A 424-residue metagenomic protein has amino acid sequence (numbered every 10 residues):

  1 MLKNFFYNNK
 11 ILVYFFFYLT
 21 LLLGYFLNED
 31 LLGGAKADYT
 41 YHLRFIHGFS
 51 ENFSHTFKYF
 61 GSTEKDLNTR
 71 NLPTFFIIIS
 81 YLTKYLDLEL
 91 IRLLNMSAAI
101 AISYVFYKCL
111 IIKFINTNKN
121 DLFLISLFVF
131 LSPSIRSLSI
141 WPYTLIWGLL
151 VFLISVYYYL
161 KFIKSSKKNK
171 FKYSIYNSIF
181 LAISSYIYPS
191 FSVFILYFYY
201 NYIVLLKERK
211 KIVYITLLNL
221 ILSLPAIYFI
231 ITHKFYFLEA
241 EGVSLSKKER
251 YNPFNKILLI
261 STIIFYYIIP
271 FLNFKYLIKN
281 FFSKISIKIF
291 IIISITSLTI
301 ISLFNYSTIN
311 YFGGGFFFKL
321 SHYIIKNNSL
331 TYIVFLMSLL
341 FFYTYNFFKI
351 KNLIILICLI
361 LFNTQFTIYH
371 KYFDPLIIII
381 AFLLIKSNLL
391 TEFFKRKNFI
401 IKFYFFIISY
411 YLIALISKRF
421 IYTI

Functional and structural regions predicted by a protein language model:
T20-L27, T40-L67, T74-I77: Extracytosolic helix-loop segments that constitute the early lumenal/periplasmic catalytic or substrate-binding loops
T69, P73-I77, Y85-A101, L138: Loop-to-helix entry region of an early transmembrane alpha helix in multi-pass inner-membrane enzymes
E89-N116, I154, Y158: Transmembrane-helix motifs of polytopic, lipid-linked glycan transferases
V105, W147-S166, Y173-N177, I379-L383: Specific aromatic-rich, kink-prone transmembrane helix
F106-S132, L149-L150: Transmembrane-helix signature of polytopic, membrane-embedded enzymes that assemble or transfer cell-envelope glycans
S126, F171-P189, I195-F198, N219-L222 (+1 more regions): Membrane-interface alpha helices of multi-pass inner-membrane proteins
S137-W147, Y369-H370: Short acidic/glycine- and proline-prone juxtamembrane loop motifs at membrane-interface regions of multi-pass membrane
S185, P189-F191, L196-F316, Y410-K418: Membrane-lumen/periplasm interface segments of specific transmembrane helices in polyprenyl phosphate-linked
